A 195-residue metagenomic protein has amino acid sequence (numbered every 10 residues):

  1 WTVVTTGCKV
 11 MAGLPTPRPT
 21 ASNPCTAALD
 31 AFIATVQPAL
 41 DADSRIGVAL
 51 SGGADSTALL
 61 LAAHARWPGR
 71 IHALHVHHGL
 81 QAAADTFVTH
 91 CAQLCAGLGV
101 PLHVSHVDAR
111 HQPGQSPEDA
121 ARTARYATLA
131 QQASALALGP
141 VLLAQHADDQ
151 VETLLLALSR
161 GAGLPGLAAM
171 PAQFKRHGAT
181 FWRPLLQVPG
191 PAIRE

Functional and structural regions predicted by a protein language model:
G7-E195: Core alpha/beta nucleotide-donor-binding catalytic domains of modification enzymes
